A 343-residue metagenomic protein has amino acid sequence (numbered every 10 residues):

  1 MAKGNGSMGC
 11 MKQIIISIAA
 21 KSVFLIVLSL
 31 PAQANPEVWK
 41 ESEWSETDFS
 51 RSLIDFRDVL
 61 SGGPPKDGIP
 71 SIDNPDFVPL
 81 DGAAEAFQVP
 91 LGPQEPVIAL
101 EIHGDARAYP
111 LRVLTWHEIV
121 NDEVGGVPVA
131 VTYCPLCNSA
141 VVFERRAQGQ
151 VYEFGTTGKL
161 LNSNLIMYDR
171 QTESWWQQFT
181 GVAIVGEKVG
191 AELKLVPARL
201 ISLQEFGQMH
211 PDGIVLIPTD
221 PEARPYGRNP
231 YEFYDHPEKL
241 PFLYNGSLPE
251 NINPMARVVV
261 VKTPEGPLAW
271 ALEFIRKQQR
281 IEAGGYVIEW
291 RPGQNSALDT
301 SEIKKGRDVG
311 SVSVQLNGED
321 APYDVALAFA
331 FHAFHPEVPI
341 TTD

Functional and structural regions predicted by a protein language model:
M1-I16: N-terminal secretory signal peptides that target proteins for export/translocation
K3, A20-K21, Q33-N35: Intrinsic disorder/low-complexity segments
G9, S29-P31: A composition/secondary-structure signal for short, hydrophobic, low-basic-content segments with alpha-helix propensity
A19-S29: Bacterial N-terminal signal peptides
A34-D343: Mid-to-C-terminal functional-domain signal that highlights helix-capping/loop sites within ligand-binding modules
